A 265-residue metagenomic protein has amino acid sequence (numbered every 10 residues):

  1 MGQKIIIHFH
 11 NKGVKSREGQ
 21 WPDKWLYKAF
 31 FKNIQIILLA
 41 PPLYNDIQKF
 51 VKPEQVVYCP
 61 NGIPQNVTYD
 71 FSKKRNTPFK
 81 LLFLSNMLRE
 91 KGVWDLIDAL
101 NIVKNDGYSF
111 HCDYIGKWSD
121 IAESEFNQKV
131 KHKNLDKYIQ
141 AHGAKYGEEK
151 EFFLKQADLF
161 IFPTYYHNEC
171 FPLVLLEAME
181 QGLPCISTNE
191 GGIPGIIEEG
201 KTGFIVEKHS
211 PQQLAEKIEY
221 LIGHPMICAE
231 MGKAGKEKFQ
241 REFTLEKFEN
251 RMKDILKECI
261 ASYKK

Functional and structural regions predicted by a protein language model:
Q3-Q20: A short, histidine- and acid-enriched strand-loop-helix "catalytic/donor-clamping" loop that lines the nucleotide-sugar
Y27-Y69: Donor nucleotide-sugar binding/catalytic pocket of nucleotide-sugar-dependent glycosyltransferases
S72-K91, I97-N101, D113-I115: Conserved donor-binding/catalytic core segment of Leloir-type glycosyltransferases
L84, H111-E125, G143-A144: Glycosyltransferase donor-sugar binding loop
E125-K145: Nucleotide-activated donor-binding/catalytic signature segment of Leloir-type glycosyltransferases, i.e., the conserved
E180, P184-S187: Short hydrophobic beta-strand element within catalytic cores of glycosyltransferases and related nucleotide-activated
E199-G200, F204-P211, Y220-M226: Conserved acidic donor-binding segment of nucleotide-sugar-dependent glycosyltransferases
Q213, Y220, I227-E242, F248-R251: A short, well-ordered alpha-helix in the C-terminal region of glycosyltransferases
